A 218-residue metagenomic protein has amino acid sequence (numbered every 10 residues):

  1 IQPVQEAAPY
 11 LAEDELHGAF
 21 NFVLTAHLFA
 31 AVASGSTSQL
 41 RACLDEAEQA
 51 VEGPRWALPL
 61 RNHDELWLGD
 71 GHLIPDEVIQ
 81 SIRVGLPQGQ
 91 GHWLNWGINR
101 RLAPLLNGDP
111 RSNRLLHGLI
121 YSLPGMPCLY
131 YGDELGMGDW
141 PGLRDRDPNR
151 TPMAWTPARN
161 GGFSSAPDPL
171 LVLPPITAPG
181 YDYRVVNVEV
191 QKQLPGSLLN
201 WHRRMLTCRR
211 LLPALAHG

Functional and structural regions predicted by a protein language model:
I1-G218: Active-site and adjacent substrate-binding regions of carbohydrate-active enzymes
